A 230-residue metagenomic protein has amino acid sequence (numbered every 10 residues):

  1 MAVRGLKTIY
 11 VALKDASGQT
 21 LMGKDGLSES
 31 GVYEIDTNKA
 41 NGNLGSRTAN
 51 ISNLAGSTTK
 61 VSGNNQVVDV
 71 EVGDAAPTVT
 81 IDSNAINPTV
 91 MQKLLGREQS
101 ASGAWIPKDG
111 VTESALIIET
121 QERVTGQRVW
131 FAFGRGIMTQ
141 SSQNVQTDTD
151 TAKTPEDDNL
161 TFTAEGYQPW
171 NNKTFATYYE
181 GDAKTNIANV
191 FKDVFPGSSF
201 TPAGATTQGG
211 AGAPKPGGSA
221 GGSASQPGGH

Functional and structural regions predicted by a protein language model:
M1-G45, P214-K215, Q226: Polar/acidic, low-complexity leader/linker segments enriched in S/T/G and N/D
Q66-V90, T154-Y167: Oligomerization/assembly interface segments of phage tail-like spikes and tubes
V70-V72, W105-D109, Q146-E156: Exposed beta-sheet edge/beta-hairpin loop segments within beta-rich domains
S83-N87, T120-V124, I137-Q140, A164-Q168: Beta-strand elements of well-folded, non-transmembrane domains
I86-K108: Charged, amphipathic alpha-helical segments
P107-V145: Short helix-loop boundary/capping segments
G136-K215: Mixed-charge, glycine-accented linear interaction segment located at domain edges/termini
T206-H230: Ser/Thr/Gly/Pro-rich low-complexity, disordered linker/stalk segments of secreted and cell-surface proteins
